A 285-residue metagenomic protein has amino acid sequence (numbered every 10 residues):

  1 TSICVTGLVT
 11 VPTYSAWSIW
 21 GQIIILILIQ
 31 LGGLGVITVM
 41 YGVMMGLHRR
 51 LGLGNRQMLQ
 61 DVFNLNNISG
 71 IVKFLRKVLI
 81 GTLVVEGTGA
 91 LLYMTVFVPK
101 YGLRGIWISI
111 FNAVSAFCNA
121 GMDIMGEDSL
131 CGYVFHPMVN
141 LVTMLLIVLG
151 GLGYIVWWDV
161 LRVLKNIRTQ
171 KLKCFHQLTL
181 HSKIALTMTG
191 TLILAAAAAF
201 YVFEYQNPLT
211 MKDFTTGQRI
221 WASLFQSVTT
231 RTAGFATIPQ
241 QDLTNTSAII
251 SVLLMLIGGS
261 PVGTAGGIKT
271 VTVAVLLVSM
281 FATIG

Functional and structural regions predicted by a protein language model:
T1-G285: Membrane-proximal intracellular helices of multi-pass ion channels
